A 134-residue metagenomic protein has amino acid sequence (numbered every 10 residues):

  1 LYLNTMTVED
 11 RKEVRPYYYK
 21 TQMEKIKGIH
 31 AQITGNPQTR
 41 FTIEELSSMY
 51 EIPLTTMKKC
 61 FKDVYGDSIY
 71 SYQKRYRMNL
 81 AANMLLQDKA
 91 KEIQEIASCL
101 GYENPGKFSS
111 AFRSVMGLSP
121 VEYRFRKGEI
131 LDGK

Functional and structural regions predicted by a protein language model:
L1-A31, G35, D63, D67-S68: Short, Lys/Arg-enriched, Trp-marked, Pro/Gly-tolerant hinge/linker segments that flank
K27-G35, R40-E45, D63-E103, R126-K134: Terminal helix-turn-helix DNA-binding modules in bacterial transcription factors
N36, P53-K58: Conserved mid-sequence domains
E45-I52: Helix-turn-helix
M49, C99-L100, V115: Residues within the alpha-helical elements of helix-turn-helix
T55, P105-G106, V121: Key DNA-contact positions within bacterial/archaeal DNA-binding proteins
M57, F61, K107-F108, F112: Short hydrophobic/aromatic patch on the recognition helix
M116, V121, F125-E129: Extended amphipathic alpha-helical coiled-coil/heptad-repeat regions
